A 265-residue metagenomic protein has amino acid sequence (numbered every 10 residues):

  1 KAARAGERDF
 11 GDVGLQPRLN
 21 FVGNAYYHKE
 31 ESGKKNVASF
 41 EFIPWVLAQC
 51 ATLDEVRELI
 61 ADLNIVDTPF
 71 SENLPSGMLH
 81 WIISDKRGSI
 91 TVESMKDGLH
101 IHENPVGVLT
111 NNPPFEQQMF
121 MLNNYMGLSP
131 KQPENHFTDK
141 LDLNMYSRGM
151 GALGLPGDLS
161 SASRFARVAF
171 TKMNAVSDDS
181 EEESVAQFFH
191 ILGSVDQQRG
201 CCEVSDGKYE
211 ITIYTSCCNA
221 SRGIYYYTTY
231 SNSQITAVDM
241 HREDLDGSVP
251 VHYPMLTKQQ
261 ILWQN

Functional and structural regions predicted by a protein language model:
K1-K34, D62-L63, D67, H252-P254 (+1 more regions): A contiguous strand-loop segment
Q16, G88-I90, L99, G223-Y225: Hydrophobic residues embedded in beta-strands of well-ordered beta-sheets
Q16-L19, I82-S84, T91, C217: Structural recognition of the beta-strand scaffold that forms the well-ordered cores of secreted hydrolase catalytic
R18-N20, E93, Y226-T228: Beta-strand residues in well-ordered beta-sheet regions across diverse protein folds
G23-A25, D97-H100, G107, S231-I235: Short, surface-exposed beta-strand-loop junctions and turns on beta-sheet-rich folds
Y26-N64, D246-K258: Compact, glycine/acidic-enriched structural inserts
R57-S94: Aromatic- and glycine-enriched pocket-lining scaffold segments that form the walls of small-molecule binding clefts
P69, S76-G77, K86, T110-N265: C-terminus-biased signal that marks the final domain/tail of proteins
